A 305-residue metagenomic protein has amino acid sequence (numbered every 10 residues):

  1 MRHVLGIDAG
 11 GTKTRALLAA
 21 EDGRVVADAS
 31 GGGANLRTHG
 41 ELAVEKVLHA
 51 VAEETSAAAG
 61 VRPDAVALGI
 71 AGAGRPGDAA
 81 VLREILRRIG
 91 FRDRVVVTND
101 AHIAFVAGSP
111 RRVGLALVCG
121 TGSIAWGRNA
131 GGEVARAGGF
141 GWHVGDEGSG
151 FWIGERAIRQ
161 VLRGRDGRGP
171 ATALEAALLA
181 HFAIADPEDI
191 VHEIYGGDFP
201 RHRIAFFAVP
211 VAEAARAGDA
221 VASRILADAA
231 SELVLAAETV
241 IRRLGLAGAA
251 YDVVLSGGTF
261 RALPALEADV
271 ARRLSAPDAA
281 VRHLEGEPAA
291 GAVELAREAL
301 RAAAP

Functional and structural regions predicted by a protein language model:
M1-D64, I85-R88, A107-V113, I158-P305: ATP-binding/phosphotransfer module of carbohydrate and carboxylate kinases, centering on a glycine-rich
A73-A171, A303: Phosphate-binding/catalytic loop of phosphoryl-transfer enzymes
